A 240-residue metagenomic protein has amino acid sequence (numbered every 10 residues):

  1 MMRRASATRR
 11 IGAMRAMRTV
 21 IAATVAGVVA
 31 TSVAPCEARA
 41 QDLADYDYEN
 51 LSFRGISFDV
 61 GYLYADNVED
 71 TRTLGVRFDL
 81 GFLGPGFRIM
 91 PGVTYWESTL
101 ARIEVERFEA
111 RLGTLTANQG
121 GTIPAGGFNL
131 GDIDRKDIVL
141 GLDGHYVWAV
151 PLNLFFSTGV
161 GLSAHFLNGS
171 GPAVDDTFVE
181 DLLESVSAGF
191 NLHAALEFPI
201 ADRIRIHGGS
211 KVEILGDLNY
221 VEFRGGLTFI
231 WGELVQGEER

Functional and structural regions predicted by a protein language model:
M1-L51, L234-R240: Cleavable N-terminal export/targeting peptides
C36-I89, R224, T228-R240: Short glycine/proline- and aromatic-enriched beta-strand/turn motifs that initiate or cap beta-hairpins
S52-R54, D70-L74, D134-L140, L154 (+2 more regions): Residues that define the transmembrane beta-barrel architecture of outer-membrane proteins
D59-N67, W96-L100, A164-G171, K211-D217 (+1 more regions): Sequence/structural signature of outer-membrane beta-barrel proteins
G61-Y64, A125-D132, D176-L182, K211-E213: Extracellular loop and loop/strand-boundary signature of outer-membrane beta-barrel proteins
G75-V174, F198, F229-W231: Gram-negative (and chloroplast) outer-membrane scaffold detector with strong preference for beta-barrel transmembrane
E97-S98, G121, L192-R240: Predominantly the C-terminal beta-signal and adjacent terminal strand-loop region of outer-membrane beta-barrel
I138-G141, V179-D181, E239-R240: Outer-membrane beta-barrel porins/channels
